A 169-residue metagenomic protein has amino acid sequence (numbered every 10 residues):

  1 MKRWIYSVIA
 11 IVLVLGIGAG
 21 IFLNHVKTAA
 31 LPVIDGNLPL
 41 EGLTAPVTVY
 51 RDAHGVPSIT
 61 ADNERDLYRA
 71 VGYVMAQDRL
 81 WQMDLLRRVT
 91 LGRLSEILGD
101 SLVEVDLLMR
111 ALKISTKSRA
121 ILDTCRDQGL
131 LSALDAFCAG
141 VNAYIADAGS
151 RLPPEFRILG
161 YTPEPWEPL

Functional and structural regions predicted by a protein language model:
K2-L38: N-terminal type II signal-anchor transmembrane helix that functions as the membrane-insertion/stop-transfer segment
H25-V47, H54-L169: Flexible, non-catalytic peripheral segments of proteins
